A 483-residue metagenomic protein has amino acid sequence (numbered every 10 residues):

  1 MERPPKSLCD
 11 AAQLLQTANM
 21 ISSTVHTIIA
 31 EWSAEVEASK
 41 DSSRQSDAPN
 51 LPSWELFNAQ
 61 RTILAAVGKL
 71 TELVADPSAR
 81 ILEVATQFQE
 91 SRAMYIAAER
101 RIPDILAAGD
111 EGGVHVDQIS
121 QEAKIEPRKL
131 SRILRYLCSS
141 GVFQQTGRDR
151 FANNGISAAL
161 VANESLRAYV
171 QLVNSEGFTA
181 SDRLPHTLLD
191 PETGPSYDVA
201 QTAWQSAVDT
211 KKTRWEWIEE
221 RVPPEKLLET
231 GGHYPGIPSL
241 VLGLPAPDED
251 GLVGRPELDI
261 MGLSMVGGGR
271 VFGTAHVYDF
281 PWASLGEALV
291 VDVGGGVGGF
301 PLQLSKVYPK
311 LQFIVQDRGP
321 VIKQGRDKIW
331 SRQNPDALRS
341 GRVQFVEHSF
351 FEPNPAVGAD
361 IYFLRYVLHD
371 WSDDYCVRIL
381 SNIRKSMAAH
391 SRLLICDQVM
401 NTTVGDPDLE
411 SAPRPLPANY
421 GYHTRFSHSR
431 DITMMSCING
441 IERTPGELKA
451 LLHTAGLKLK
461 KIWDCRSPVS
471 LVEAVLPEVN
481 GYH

Functional and structural regions predicted by a protein language model:
E2-S131, Q145-G147, W282-H483: Alpha-helical subdomain
Q45-L289: Conserved Class I S-adenosyl-L-methionine-dependent methyltransferase catalytic core
